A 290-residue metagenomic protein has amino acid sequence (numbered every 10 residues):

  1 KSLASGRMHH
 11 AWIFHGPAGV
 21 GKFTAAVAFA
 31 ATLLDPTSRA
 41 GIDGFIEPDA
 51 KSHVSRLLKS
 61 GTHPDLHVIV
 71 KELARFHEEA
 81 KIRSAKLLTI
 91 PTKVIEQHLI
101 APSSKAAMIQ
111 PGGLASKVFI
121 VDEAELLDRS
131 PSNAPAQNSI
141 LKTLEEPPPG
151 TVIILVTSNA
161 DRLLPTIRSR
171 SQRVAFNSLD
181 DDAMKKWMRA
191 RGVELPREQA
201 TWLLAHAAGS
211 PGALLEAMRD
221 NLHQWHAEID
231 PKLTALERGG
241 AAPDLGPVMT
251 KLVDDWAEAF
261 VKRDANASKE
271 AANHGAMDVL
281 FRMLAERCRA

Functional and structural regions predicted by a protein language model:
K1-P135: Clamp-loader machinery-focused feature within the broader ASCE/P-loop NTPase space
K1-T32, P36-E47, K51-R56, P149-G150 (+2 more regions): Charged, glycine-rich active-site and insertion segments that engage polyanionic ligands
F119-D122, T151-T157: Structural recognition of the conserved hydrophobic beta-strand(s) that form the central parallel beta-sheet of P-loop
A124, Q137-N138, K142, I167-S169: A short, hydrophobic/aromatic-rich structural module that often spans a beta strand with its adjoining loop
S132, A136-P149: Conserved catalytic/switch belt of AAA+ P-loop NTPases
